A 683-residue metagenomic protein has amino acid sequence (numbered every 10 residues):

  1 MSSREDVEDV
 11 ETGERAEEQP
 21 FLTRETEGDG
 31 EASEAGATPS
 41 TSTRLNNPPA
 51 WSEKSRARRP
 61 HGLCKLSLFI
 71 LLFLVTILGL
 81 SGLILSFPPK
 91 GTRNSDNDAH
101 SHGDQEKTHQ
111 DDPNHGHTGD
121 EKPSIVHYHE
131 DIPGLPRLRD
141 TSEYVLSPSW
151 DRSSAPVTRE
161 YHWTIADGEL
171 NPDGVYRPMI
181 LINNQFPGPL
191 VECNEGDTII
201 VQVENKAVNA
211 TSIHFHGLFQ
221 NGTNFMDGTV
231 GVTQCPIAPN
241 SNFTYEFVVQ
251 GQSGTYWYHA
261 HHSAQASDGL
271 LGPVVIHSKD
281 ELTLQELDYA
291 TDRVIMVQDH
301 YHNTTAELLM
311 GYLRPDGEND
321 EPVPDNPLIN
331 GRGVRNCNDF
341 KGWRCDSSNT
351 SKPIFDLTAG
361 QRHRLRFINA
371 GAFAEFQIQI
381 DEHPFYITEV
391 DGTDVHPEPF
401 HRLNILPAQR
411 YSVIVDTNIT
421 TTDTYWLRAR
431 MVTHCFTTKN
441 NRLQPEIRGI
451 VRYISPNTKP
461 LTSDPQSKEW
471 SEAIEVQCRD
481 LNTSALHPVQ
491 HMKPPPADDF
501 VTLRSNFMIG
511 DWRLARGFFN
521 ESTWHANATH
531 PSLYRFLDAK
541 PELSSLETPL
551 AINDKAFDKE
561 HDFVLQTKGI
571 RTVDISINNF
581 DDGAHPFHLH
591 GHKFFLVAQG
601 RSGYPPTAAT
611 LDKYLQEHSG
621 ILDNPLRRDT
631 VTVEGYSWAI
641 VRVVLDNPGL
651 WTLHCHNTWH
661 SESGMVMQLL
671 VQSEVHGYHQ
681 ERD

Functional and structural regions predicted by a protein language model:
M1-R59: Intrinsically disordered, low-complexity terminal tails of fungal membrane proteins
N46-P49, E53-R152, A264, D268-G311 (+5 more regions): Extended terminal and domain-junction accessory segments
L170-C193, G342-D356, K540-V573: N-terminal edge beta-strand
I182-E192, G222-Y256, H261, L282-Q285 (+1 more regions): Aromatic/His-enriched, Gly/Pro-containing loop or helix-boundary segments that lie immediately adjacent to catalytic
N194-D197, S241, V248-T255, G360-Q361 (+6 more regions): Short tyrosine-centred short linear motifs in exposed loops/low-complexity segments
V203-A207, F367-G371, S576-D581: Asparagine-centered strand-capping/turn motif at beta-strand->loop junctions
M226-F243, S351, Y386-D416, A556-H561 (+2 more regions): A cross-kingdom feature marking solvent-exposed beta-strand/loop segments within repeated, beta-rich binding/scaffold
T291-R362, I368-G371, M508, G517-F518: Acidic-aromatic/histidine active-site loop/patch
